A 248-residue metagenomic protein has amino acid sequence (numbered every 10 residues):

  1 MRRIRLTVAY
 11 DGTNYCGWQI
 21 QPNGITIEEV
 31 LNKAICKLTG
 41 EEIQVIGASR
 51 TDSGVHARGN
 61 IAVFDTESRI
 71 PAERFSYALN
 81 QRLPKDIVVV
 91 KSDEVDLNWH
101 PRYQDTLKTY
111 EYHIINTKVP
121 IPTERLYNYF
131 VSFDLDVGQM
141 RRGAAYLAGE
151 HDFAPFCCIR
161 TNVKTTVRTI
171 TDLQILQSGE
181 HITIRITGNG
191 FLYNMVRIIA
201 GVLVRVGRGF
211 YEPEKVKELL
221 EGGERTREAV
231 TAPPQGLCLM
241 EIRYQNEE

Functional and structural regions predicted by a protein language model:
M1-E248: Structured-RNA-binding interfaces characteristic of tRNA pseudouridine synthases
